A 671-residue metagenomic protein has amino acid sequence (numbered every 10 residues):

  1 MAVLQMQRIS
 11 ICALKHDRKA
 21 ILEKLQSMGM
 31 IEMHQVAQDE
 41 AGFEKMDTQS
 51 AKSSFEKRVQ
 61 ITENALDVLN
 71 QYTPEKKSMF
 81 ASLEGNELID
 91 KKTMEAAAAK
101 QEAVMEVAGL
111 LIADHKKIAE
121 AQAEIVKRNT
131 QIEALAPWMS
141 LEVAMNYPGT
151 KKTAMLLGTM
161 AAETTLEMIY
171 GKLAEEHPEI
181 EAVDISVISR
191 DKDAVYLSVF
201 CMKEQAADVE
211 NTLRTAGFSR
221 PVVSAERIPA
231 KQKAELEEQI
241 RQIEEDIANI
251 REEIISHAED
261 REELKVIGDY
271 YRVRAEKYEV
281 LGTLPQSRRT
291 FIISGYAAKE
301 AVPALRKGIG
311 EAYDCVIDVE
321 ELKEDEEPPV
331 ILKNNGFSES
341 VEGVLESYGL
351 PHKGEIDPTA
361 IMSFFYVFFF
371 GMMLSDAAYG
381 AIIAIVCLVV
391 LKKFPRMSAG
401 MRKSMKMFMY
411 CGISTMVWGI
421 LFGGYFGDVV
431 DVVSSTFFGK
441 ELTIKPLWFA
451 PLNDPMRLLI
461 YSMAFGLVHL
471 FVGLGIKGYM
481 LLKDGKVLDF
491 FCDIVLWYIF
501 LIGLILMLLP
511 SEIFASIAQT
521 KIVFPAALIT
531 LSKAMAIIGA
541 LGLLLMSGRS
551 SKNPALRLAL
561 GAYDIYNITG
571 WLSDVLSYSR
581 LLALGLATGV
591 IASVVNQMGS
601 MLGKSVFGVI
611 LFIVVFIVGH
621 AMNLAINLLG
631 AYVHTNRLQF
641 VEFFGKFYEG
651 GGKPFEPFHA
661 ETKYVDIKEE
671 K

Functional and structural regions predicted by a protein language model:
M1-M362, V390, M397, M401-F408: Long, charged N-terminal accessory/stalk domains
A2-Q7, H16-L22, Q26-M33, P303-K671: Conserved, carboxylate-rich catalytic/transport cores that coordinate ions
